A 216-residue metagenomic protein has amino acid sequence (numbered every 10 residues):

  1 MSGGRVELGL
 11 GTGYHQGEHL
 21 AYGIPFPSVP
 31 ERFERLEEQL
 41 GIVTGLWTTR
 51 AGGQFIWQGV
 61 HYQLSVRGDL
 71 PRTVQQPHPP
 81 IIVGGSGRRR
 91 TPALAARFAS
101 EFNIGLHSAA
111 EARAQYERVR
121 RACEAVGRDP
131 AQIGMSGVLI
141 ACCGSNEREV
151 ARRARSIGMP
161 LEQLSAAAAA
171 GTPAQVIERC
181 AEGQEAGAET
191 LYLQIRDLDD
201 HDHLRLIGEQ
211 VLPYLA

Functional and structural regions predicted by a protein language model:
M1-A216: Active-site-adjacent structural elements that line small-molecule/cofactor binding pockets in enzymes
